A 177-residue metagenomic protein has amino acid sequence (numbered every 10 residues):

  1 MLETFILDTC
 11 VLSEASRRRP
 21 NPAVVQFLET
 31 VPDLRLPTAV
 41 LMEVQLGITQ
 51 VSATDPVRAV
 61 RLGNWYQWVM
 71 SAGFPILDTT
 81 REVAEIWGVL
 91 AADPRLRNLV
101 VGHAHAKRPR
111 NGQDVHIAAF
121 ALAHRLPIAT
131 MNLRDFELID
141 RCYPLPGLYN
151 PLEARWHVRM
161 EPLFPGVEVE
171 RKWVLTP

Functional and structural regions predicted by a protein language model:
M1-Q67, E170-P177: Short, well-structured N-terminal submotif of metal-dependent ribonuclease cores
L2, V31-L34, G73-P75, L122-P127: Short active-site oxyanion
D8-T9, V44, W87, A121 (+1 more regions): Generic structural signal for small/hydrophobic residues in well-ordered secondary structure, especially within
T9, R81, N111-V115, L133: Conserved glycosyltransferase catalytic-site signature
E14-A15, G47, I86-L90, I139: Residues that scaffold the ATP/ADP-binding catalytic core of kinase and kinase-like folds
M42, R81, E85, V115-L122: A structural signal for well-ordered alpha-helical segments within the folded catalytic domains of diverse enzymes
M70-K107: Acidic catalytic patch
A118, L122-P177: Acidic, PIN/NYN-like endoribonuclease modules and their adjacent C-terminal/linker elements
